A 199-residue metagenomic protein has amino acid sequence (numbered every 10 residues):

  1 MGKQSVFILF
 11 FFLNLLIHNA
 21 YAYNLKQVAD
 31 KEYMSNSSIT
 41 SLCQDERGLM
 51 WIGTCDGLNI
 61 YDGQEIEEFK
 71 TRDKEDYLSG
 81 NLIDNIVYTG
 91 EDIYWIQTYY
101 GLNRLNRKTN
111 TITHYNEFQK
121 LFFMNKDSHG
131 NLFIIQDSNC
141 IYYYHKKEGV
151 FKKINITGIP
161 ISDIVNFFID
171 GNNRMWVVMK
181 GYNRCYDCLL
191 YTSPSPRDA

Functional and structural regions predicted by a protein language model:
M1-V6: Positively charged n-region of N-terminal signal peptides that target proteins for export
I8-L16: Bacterial N-terminal signal peptides
Y21-M50, C55-I66: An edge-strand/N-cap motif at the start of beta-rich repeat modules
A29-R47, T71-V87, H114-H129, N155-G171: Short coil-to-beta transitions that initiate beta-strands within beta-rich domains
L49-W51, I93-W95, L132-F133, M175-W176: Conserved beta-propeller blade signature
D56-L58, Y100-N103, S138-I141, G181-R184: Loop/turn residues immediately N-terminal
D62-E65, N106-N110, H145-G149, C188-L190: Short loop/turn segments that connect beta-strands within beta-propeller blades
Y191-A199: Single conserved hydrophobic/aromatic residue that forms the stacking wall/gate of nucleotide- or nucleobase-binding
